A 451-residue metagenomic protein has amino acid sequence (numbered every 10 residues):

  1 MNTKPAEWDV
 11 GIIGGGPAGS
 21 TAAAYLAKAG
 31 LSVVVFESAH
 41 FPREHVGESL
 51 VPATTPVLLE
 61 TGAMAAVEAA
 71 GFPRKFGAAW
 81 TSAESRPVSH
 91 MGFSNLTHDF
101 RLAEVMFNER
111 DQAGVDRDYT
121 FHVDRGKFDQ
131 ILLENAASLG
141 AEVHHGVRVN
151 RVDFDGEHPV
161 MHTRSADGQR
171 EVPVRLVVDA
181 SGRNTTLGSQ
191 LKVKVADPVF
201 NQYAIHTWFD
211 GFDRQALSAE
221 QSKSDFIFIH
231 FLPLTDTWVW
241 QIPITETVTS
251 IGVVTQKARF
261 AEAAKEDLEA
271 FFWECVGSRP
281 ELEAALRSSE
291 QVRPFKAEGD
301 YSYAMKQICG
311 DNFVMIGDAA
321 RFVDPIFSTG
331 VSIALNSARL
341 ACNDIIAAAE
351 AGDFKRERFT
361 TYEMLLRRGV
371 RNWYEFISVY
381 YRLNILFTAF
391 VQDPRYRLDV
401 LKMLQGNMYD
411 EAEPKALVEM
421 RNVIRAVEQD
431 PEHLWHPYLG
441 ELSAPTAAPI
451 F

Functional and structural regions predicted by a protein language model:
T3-G16: Beta1/beta-strand and adjacent pyrophosphate-binding region of the FAD-binding site in flavoprotein oxidoreductases
G19-S20: N-terminal Rossmann-fold NAD(P) dinucleotide-binding loop
A27-V46: Glycine-rich FAD pyrophosphate-binding loop
H45-V88: N-terminal FAD cofactor-binding segment of flavoenzymes
G71, R259-D344, A349-T361: FAD/FMN-dependent oxidoreductases across multiple families
R101-M106, R110-E134, A261-E266: Short beta-strand to alpha-helix junction loop
E134-E281: Predominantly flavin-linked oxidoreductase catalytic cores and closely associated redox partners
N343-F451: C-terminal helical "tail/cap" subdomain of flavin- and related membrane-associated enzymes
